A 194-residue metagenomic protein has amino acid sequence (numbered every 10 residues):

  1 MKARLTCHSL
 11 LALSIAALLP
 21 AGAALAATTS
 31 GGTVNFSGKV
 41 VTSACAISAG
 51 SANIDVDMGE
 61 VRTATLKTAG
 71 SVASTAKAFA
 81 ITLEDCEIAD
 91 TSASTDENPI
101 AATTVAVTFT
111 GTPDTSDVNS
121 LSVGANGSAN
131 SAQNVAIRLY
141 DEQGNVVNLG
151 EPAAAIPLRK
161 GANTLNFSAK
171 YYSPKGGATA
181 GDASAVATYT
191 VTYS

Functional and structural regions predicted by a protein language model:
K2-L11, G22-S194: Mature extracellular/passenger domains of Gram-negative fimbrial/pilin and adhesin proteins
A17-A21: Hydrophobic membrane-targeting signal helices
